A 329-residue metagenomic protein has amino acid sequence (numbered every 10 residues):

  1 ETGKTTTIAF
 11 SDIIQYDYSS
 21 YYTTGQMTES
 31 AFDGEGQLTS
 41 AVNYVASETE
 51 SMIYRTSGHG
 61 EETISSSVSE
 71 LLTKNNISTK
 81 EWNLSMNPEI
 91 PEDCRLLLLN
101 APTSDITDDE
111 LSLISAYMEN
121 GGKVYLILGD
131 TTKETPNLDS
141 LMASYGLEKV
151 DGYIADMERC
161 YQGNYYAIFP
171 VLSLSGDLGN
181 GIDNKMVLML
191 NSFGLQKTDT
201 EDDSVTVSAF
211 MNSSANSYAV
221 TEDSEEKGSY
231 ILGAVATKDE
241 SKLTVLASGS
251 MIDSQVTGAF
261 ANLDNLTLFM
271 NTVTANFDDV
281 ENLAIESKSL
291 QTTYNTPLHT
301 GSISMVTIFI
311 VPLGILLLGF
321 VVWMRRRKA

Functional and structural regions predicted by a protein language model:
E1-A329: Short, surface-exposed patches at the edges or C-terminal ends of soluble domains, predominantly
